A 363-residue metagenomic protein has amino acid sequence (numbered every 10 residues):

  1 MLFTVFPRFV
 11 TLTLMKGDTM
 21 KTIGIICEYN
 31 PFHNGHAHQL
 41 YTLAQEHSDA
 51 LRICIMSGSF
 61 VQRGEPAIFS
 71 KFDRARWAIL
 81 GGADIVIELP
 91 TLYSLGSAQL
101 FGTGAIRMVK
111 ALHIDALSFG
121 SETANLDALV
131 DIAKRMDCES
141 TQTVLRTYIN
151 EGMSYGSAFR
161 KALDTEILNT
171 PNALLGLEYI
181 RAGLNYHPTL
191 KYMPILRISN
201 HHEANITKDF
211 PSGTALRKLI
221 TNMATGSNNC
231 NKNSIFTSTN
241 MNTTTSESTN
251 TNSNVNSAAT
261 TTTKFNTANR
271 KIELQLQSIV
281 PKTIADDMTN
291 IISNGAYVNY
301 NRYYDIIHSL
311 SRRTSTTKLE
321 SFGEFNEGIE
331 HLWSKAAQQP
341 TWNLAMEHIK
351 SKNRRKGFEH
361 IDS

Functional and structural regions predicted by a protein language model:
F3-T19: Short, Lys/Arg-enriched N-terminal segments with co-localized hydrophobic residues within the first ~10-30 amino acids
M20-R74: N-terminal catalytic cores of NTP/NDP-binding nucleotidyl/phosphoryl-transfer enzymes
Q45, I79, V109-K110: Non-catalytic positions within long, well-ordered alpha-helices that form the structural scaffold/packing of enzyme
L80-L89: A glycine-rich helix N-cap at a beta->alpha junction
L89-T245, N256-S363: Active-site cores that bind ATP or allylic diphosphates and position pyrophosphate for catalysis
